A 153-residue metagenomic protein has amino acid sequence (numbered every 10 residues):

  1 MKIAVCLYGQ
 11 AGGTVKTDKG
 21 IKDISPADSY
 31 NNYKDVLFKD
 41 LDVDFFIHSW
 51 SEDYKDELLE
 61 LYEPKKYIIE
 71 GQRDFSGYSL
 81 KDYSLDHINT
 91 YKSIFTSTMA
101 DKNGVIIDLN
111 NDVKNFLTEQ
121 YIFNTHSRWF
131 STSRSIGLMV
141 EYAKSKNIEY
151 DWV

Functional and structural regions predicted by a protein language model:
M1-D28: N-proximal low-complexity "stem/linker" segments adjacent to membrane-targeting elements
L7-G12, L37, S49-S51: Short, flexible loop/turn elements at secondary-structure junctions
G13-K16, V43, I107: Short, surface-exposed structural microsegments at secondary-structure boundaries
I21-V43: Short, acidic, metal-binding catalytic loop of nucleotide-sugar glycosyltransferases
D42, I148-Y150: Short, high-confidence coil segments that cap the C-terminus of an alpha-helix and link into the following beta-strand
W50, Y54-I148: Active-site-proximal specificity loops/subdomain of glycosyltransferases
V153: Short aromatic/hydrophobic "clamp" motif used to bind/position activated sugar donors
